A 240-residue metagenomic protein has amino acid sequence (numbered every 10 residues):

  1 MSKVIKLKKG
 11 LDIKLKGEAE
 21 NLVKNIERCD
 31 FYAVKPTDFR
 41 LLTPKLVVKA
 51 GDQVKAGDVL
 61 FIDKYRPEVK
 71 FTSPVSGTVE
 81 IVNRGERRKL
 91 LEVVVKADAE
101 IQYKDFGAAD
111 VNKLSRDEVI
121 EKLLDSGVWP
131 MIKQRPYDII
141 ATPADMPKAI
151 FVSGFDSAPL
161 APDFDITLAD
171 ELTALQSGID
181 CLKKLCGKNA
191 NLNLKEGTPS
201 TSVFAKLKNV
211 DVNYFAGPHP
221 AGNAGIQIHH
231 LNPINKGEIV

Functional and structural regions predicted by a protein language model:
M1-V47: N-terminal, Lys/Arg-enriched amphipathic/low-complexity engagement segments that precede the first folded domain
L46, I62-Y65, S76: Short, Gly/Pro- and small/polar-rich lid/capping loops
V47, Q53, K70-S73: Residue-level "contact hotspot" at macromolecular interaction interfaces
K49-I62, I81: Short, well-structured beta-strand-loop connectors
V59-E68, E86: Short, charged beta-turn/beta-strand-edge "cap" motif at the junction between a beta-strand and an adjacent loop
E68-R84: Short, compositionally biased
N83-V240: Buried, small/hydrophobic-residue-enriched core segments of structured protein domains
